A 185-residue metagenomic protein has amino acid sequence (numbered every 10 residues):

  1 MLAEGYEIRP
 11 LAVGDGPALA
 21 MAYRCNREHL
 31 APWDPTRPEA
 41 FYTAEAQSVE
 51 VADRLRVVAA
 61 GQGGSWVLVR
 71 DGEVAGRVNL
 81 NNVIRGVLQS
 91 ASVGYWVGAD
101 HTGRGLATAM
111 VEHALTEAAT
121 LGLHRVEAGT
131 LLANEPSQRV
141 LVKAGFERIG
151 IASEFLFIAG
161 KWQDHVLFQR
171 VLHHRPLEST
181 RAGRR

Functional and structural regions predicted by a protein language model:
M1-S92, G98-D100, W162-Q163, L167-R185: GNAT-family acyltransferases
R37, L132-A133, F155: Conserved beta-strand edge residues that scaffold enzyme active sites
G72, G105, G122, N134 (+1 more regions): Conserved G/P- and acidic residue-centered "switch" motifs that form tight phosphate/ATP-binding loops in soluble
Y95-V97, G103-T116, T120, E135-K143: Conserved acetyl-CoA-binding loop-helix of GNAT-fold acetyltransferases
T120-T130: Conserved GNAT acetyl-CoA-binding A-motif
G129, E147-D164: Conserved catalytic-core motifs of GNAT/GCN5-like acyltransferases
L141, F146, F168: Conserved active-site tyrosine of GNAT-family acetyltransferases
